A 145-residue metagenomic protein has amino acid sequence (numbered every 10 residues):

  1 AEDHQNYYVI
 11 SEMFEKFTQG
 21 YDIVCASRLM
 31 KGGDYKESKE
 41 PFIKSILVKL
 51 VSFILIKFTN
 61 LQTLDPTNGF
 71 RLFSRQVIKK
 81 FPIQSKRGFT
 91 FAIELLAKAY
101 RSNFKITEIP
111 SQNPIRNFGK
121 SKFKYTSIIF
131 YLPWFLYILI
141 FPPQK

Functional and structural regions predicted by a protein language model:
A1-H4: The conserved acidic donor/metal-binding loop of glycosyltransferases
Y7-F89, I115-T126, F130-F135: Acceptor/aglycone-binding surface of glycosyltransferases and processive sugar-polymer synthases
F17, A99-Y100: Hydrophobic residues within well-ordered alpha-helices
S27, A99, P110: Residues at the C-termini of beta-strands that transition into short coil/loop
K57, S102, L139: Phosphate/oxyanion-binding loops and surfaces in catalytic or ligand/nucleic-acid-binding neighborhoods
T63-D65, N103-N113: Catalytic beta-strand/loop signature of glycosyltransferases that borders the donor
F89-L95: Acidic donor-binding loop at a coil-to-helix junction in glycosyltransferase catalytic cores that engages
P143-Q144: A charged, well-structured terminal subsegment
